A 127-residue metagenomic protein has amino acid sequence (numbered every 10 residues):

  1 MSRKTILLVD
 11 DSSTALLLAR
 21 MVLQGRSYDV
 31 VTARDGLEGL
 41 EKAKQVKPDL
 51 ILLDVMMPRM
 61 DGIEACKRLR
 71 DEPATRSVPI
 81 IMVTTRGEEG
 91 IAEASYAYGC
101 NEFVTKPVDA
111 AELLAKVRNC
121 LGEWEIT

Functional and structural regions predicted by a protein language model:
L17-G25: Charged docking surfaces used in two-component/phosphorelay signaling
S27-R34, K42, V104: Short hydrophobic/Thr-rich beta-strand motif most characteristic of the beta2 strand and flanking loop of CheY-like
V46-L52: Active-site beta3 strand of CheY-like receiver
M57: Receiver (REC) domain active-site loop signature in two-component systems and cognate sites in sensor histidine kinases
V108-V117: C-terminal output helix
